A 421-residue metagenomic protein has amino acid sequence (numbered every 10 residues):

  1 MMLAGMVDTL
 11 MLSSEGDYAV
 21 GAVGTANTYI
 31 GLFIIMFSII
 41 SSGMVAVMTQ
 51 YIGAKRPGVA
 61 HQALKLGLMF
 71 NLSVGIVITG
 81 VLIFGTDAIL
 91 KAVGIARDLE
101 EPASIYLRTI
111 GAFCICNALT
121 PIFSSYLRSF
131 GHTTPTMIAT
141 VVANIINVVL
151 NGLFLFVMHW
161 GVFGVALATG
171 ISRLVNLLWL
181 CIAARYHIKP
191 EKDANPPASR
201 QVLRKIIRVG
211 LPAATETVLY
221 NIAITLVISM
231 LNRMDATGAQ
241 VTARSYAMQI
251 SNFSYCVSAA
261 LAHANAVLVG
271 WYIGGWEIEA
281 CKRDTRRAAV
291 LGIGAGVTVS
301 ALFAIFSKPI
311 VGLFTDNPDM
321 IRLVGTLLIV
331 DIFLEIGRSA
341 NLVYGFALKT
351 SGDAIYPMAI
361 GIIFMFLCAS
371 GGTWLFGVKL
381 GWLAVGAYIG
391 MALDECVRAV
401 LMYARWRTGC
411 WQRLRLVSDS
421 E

Functional and structural regions predicted by a protein language model:
M1-D8, T109, A143, S172-N176 (+3 more regions): Transmembrane helical elements of multi-pass membrane transporters/channels
M2-G21, L90-R97, L153-H159, V218-Q249 (+4 more regions): Helix-terminus/linker motif at the lipid-water interface of multi-pass membrane proteins
A4-V7, F33-F37, V77, V81 (+14 more regions): Residue-level hotspots within pore-lining transmembrane alpha-helices of multi-pass secondary transporters
M6-L10, G80, I122-Y126, I145-L153 (+8 more regions): Alpha-helical transmembrane segments of multipass membrane proteins
T9-L10, A46, D87-A88, S125 (+12 more regions): Transmembrane alpha-helix boundary and packing residues in multipass membrane permease domains and related
V20-G80, N117-T136, I228, V241-S307 (+1 more regions): Small-residue-rich hydrophobic transmembrane alpha-helices
S41, T109-R128, T136-N147, V165-L180 (+6 more regions): Short runs within selected transmembrane alpha-helices of multi-pass transporters and secretion channels
M48-I115, V157-L211, V269-L334, F376-E421: Short alpha-helical transmembrane segments in multi-pass integral membrane proteins
